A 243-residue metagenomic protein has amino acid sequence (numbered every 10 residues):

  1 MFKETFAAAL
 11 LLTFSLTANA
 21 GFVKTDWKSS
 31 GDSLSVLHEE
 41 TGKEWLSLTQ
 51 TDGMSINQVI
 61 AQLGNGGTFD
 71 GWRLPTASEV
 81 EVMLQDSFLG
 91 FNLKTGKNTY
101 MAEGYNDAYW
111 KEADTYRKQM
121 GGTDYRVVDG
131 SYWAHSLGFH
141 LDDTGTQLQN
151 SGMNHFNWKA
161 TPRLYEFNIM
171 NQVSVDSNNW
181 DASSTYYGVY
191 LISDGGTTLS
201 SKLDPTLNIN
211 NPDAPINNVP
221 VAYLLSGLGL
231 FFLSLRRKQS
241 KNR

Functional and structural regions predicted by a protein language model:
M1-E4, R237-K241: Positively charged n-region of N-terminal signal peptides that target proteins for export
F2-A8, V221-S226: Sec-dependent signal peptide recognition, specifically the positively charged N-region followed immediately by
S15-A18: N-terminal signal peptide c-region/cleavage motif recognized by signal peptidases
A20-S30, K202-I209: Boundary/junction segments of secreted and surface-exposed precursor proteins
G31-F91, T185: Short aromatic-cysteine micro-motif
F69, S78-L164: An exposed tryptophan-centered "aromatic clamp" motif
D176-K202: Short, structured beta-strand segments at or near domain termini in extracellular proteins/domains
I216-R236: A short, hydrophobic C-terminal helix/tail in secreted or cell-surface proteins
